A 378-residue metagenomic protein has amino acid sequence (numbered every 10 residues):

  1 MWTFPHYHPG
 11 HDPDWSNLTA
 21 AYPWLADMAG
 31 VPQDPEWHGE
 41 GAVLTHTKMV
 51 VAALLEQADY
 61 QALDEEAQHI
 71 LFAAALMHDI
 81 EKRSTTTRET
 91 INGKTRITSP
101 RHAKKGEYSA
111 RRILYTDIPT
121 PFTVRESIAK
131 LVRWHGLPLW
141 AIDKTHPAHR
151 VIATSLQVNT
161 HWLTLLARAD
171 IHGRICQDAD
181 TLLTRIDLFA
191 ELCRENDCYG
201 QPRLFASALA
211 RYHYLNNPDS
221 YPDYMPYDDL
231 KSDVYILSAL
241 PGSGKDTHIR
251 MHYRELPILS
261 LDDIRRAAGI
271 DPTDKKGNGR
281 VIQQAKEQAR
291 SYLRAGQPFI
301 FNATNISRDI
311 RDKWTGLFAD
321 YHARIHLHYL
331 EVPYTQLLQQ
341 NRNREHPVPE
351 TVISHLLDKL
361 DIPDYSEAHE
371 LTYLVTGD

Functional and structural regions predicted by a protein language model:
M1-E89, T95: Acidic/His-rich, divalent-metal-binding segments that scaffold phosphate/diphosphate chemistry
L55-R185: Divalent metal-dependent catalytic cores for phosphoryl transfer on phosphate-bearing substrates
R194-D229: N-terminal pre-Walker A segment at the start of P-loop NTPase domains
D233-Y253: Glycine-rich phosphate-binding P-loop
D246-F299, Y334-L338: Conserved substrate/cofactor phosphate-moiety recognition/catalytic segment in nucleotide-dependent phosphotransferases
E255, Y334-D378: Conserved GTP-binding G-domain of TRAFAC-class P-loop NTPases and closely related GTPase folds
G279-H326: Glycine-rich phosphate-binding loop used to anchor ATP phosphates in small-molecule kinases, encompassing both
Y321-Q340: Conserved phosphate-donor/acceptor-positioning beta-strand/loop module used by diverse small-molecule
